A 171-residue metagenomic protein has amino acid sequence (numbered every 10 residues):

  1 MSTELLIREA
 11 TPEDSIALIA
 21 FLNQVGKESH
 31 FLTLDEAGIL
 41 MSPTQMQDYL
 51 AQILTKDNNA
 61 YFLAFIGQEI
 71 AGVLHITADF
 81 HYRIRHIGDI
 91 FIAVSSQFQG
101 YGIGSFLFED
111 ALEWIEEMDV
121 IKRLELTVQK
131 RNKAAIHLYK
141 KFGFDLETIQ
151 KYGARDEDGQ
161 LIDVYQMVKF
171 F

Functional and structural regions predicted by a protein language model:
L6-A20: A short beta-loop-alpha structural element at the N-terminal edge of CoA-dependent acyl/N-acetyltransferase catalytic
A10, I92-V94, V128: Hydrophobic adenine-recognition pocket in adenosine-nucleotide-binding enzymes
G26, G38-Q97, F108-E109, W114 (+1 more regions): Acetyl-CoA-dependent GNAT
Y101, S105, E117, K130-T148: Conserved active-site alpha-helix within GNAT-family acetyltransferase domains
A111, I115, R123-L124, A135: Short hydrophobic clusters on alpha-helical segments that form packing/core surfaces in small helical domains
R123-V128, K140-Q160: Conserved catalytic-core motifs of GNAT/GCN5-like acyltransferases
G159-F171: Terminal substrate-recognition subdomain of acyl/acetyltransferases
